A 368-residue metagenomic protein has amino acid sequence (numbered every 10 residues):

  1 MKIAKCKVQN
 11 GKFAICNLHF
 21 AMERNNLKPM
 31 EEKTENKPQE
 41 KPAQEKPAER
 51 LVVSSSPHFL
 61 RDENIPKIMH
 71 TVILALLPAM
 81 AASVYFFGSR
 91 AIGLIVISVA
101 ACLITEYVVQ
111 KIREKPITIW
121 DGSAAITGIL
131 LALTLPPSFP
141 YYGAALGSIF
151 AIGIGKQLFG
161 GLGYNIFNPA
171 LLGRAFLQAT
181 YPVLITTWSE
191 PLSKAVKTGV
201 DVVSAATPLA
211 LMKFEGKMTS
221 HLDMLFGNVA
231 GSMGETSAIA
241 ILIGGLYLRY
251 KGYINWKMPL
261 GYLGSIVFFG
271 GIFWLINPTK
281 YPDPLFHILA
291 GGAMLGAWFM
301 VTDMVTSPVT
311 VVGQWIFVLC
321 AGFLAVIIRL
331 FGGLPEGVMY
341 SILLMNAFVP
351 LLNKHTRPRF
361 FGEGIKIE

Functional and structural regions predicted by a protein language model:
M1-A21: Arg/Gly-rich low-complexity intrinsically disordered repeat tracts
E31-L103, I365: N-terminal signal-anchor module of multipass membrane proteins
T71-A79, L94-E106, S123-G128, A132 (+15 more regions): Alpha-helical transmembrane segments in multi-pass membrane proteins
G88-A101, S138-G147, M224, N228-A238 (+1 more regions): Structural signature of hydrophobic alpha-helical transmembrane segments
I104-P116, I152-G163, I243-G252, W298-S307: C-terminal ends of transmembrane helices
S123-V196: A generic, well-ordered mixed alpha/beta core segment in the N-terminal half of proteins
G163-L242: Long hydrophobic alpha-helical segments that form multi-pass transmembrane helix bundles in integral membrane proteins
I166, A170, P284-G291, Q314 (+1 more regions): Loop-to-transmembrane alpha-helix initiation sites
